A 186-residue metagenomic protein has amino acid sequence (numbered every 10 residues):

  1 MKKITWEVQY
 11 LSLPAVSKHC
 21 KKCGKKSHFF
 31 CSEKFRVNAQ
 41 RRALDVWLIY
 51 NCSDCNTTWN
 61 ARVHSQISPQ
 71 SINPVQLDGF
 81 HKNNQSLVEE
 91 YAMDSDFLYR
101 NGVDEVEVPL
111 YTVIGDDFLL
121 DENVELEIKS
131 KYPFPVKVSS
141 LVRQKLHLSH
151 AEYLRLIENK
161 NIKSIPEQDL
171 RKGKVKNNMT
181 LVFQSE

Functional and structural regions predicted by a protein language model:
M1-S86: N-terminal cysteine/histidine-rich coordination modules
K2-Q9, E127-V138: N-terminal short leaders/motifs
Q9-V16, K21-K22, E122-E125, S140-H147: A broad, low-specificity signal for short, low-complexity segments enriched in glycine/proline and polar/charged
D45, D117-D121, I157, K174-K176: A generic structural signal for short, non-catalytic loop/turn and secondary-structure boundary residues
I49-F134: Long, charge-rich boundary regions
S130-N178: A basic, amphipathic helix-loop patch mediating RNA/tRNA/ribosome contacts
M179-E186: Short, Lys/Arg-rich amphipathic alpha-helical interaction segments that bind nucleic acids or acidic protein surfaces
